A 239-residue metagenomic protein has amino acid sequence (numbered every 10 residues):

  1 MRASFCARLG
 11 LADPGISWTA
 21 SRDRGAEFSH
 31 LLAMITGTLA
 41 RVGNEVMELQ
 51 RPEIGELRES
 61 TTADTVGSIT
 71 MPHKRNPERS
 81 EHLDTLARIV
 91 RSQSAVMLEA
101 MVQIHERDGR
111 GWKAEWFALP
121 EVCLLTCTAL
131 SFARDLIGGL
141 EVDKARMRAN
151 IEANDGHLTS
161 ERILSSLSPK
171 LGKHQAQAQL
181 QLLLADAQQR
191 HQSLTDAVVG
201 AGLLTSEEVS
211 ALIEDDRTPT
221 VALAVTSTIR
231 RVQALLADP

Functional and structural regions predicted by a protein language model:
M1-A100: Internal glycine-rich alpha/beta core junctions
I69-P239: Glycine-rich cofactor/substrate-binding loops
